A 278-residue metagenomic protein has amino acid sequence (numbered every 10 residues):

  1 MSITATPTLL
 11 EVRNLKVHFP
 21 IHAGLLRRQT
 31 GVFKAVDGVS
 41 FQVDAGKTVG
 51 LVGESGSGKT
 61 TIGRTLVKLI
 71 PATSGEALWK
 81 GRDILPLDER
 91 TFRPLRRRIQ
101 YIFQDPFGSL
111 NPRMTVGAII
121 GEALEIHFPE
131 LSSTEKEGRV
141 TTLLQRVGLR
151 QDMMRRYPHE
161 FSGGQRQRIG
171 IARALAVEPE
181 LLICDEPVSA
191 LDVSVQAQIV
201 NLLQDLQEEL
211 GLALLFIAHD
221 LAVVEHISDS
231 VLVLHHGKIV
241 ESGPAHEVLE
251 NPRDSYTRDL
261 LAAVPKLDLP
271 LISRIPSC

Functional and structural regions predicted by a protein language model:
S2-T8, I21-R27, V32, G243-C278: Short catalytic/signature loops enriched in Gly
L25-T30, I84-Q100, I126, S133 (+1 more regions): ABC ATPase NBD coupling module
G75-D83: Conserved ABC transporter NBD signature motif
D83, T134-D152, L261-A262: Conserved ABC ATPase "signature" region
Y157-F161, Q165: Conserved ABC ATPase signature
E178: Conserved catalytic motifs of ABC-family nucleotide-binding domains
